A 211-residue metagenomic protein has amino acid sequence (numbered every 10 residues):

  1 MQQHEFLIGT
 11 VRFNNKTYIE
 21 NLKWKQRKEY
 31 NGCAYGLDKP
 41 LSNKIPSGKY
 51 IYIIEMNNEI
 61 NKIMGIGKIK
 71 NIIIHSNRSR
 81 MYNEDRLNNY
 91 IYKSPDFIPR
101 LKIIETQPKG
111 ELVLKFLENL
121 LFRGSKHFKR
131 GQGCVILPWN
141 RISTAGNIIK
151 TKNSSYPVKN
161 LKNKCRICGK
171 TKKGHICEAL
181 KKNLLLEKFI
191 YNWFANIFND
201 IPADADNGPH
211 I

Functional and structural regions predicted by a protein language model:
M1-I45, K162-C168, E178-I211: Compositionally biased, charged N-terminal/linker segments
N15, E55, N71-I73: Residues that form ligand- and interface-recognition hot spots within folded domains
L41-E55: Short coil-to-beta transition motif at edge beta-strands of beta-rich domains
E55-N61: Short, charged beta-turn/beta-strand-edge "cap" motif at the junction between a beta-strand and an adjacent loop
K62-I66: A short acidic (Asp/Glu
K68-G169, K173-N192, D200: Aromatic- and Lys/Arg-enriched surface recognition patch
